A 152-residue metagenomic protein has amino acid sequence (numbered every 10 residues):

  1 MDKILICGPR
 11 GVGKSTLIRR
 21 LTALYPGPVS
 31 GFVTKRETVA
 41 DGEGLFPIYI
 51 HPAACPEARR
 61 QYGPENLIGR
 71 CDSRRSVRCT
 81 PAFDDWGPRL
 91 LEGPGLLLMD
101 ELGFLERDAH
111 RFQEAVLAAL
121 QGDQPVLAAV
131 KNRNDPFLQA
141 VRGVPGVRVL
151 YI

Functional and structural regions predicted by a protein language model:
M1-K3: Extreme N-terminal starter segment of soluble prokaryotic enzymes
I6: Hydrophobic anchor at the beta1->P-loop junction of P-loop NTPases
R10: The conserved Walker
K14: Conserved lysine of the Walker
L17-I18: Post-Walker A alpha-helix
T22-R74: N-terminal phosphate/diphosphate-binding loop that engages ATP/GTP or pyrophosphate donors across diverse enzyme folds
I68-L117: Phosphate-binding/switch loop-helix module in NTP-utilizing enzymes
L90, L102-I152: Replace "adjacent to P-loop NTPase cores in ATP/GTP-dependent enzymes" with "adjacent to NTP-binding cores
